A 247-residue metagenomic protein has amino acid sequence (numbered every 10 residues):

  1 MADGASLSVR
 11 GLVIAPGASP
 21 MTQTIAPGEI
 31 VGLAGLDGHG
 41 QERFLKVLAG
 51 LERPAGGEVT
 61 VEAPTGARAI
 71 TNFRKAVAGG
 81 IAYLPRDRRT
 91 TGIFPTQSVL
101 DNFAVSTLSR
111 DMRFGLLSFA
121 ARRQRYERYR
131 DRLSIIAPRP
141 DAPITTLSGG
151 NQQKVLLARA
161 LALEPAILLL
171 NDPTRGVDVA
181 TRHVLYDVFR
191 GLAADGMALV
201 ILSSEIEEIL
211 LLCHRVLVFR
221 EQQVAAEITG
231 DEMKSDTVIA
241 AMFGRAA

Functional and structural regions predicted by a protein language model:
M1-A247: Glycine-rich phosphate-binding loops of nucleotide-dependent enzymes
